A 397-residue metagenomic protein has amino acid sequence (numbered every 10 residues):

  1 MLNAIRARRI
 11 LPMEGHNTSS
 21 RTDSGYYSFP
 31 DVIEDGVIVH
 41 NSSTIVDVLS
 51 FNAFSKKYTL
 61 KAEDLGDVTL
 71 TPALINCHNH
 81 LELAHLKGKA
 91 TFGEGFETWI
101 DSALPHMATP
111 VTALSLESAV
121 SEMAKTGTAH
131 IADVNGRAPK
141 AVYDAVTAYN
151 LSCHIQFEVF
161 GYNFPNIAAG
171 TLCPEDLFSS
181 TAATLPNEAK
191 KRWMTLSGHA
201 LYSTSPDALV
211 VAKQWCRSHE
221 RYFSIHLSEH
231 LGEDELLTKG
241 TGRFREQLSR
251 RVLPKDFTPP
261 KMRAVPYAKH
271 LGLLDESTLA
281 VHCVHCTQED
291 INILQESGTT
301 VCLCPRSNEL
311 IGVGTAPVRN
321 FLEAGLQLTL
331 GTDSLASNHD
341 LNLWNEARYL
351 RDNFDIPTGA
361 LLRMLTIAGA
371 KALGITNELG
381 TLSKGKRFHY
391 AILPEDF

Functional and structural regions predicted by a protein language model:
M1-K57, I375: N-terminal metal-binding scaffold of metallo-dependent hydrolase/deaminase domains
L2-A7, G25, S55-W99, E117 (+1 more regions): Replace "His-x-His-based motif
T69-L70, K87-L151, L172-A189: Alpha-helical scaffold segments that flank or form the walls of functional sites
I75-C77, I131-D133, C153-F157, M194-G198 (+4 more regions): Hydrophobic faces of well-ordered beta-strands that scaffold small-molecule active sites in alpha/beta enzyme cores
H85-S115, F157, H230-D275: Active-site gating loops and adjacent loop-to-helix segments of metal-dependent hydrolytic enzymes
D133-G136, S197-K213, L227, E309-G312: Active-site glycine- and acidic-residue-rich loops that bind and position anionic ligands or nucleotide-like cofactors
Y149-S152, W215-Y222, L273-E276, I293-C302 (+1 more regions): Glycine-enriched alpha-helix->loop->beta-strand junction motifs that scaffold or abut catalytic
V252, H270-L274, A316-E395: His/Asp/Glu-enriched, well-ordered alpha-helical/loop segment that forms or immediately abuts the divalent-metal
